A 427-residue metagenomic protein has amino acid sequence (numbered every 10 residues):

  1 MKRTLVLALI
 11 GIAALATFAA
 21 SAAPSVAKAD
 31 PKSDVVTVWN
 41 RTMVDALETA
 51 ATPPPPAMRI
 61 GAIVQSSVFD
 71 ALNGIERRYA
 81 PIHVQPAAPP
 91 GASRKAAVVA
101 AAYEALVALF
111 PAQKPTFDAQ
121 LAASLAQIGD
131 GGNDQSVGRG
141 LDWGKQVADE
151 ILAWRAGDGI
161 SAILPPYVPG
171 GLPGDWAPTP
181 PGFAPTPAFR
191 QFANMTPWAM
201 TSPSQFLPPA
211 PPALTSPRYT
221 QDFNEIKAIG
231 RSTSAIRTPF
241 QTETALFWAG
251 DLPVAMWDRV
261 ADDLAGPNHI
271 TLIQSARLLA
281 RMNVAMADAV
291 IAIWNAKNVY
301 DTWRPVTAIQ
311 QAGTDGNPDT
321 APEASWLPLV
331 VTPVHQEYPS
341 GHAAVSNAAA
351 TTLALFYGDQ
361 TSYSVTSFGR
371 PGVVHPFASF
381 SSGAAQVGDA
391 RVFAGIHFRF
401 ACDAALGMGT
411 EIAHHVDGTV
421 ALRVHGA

Functional and structural regions predicted by a protein language model:
M1-L9: Bacterial N-terminal signal peptides that target proteins for export
A8-A19: Bacterial N-terminal signal peptides
A19-A27: Signal peptide processing junction and immediate N-terminal pro/mature segment of secreted/exported proteins
V26-A427: Acidic/polar surface patches and capping/hinge elements
